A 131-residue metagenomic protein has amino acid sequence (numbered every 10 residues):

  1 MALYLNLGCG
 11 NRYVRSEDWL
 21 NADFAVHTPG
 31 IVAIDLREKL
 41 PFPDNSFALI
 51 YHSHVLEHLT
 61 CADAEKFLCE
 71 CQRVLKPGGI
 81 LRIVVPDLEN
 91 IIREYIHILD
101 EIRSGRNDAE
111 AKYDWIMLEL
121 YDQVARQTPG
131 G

Functional and structural regions predicted by a protein language model:
A2-I91: Conserved SAM-binding loop
D63-Q72, K76, I80-G131: S-adenosyl-L-methionine-dependent methyltransferase catalytic module, highlighting the catalytic core
